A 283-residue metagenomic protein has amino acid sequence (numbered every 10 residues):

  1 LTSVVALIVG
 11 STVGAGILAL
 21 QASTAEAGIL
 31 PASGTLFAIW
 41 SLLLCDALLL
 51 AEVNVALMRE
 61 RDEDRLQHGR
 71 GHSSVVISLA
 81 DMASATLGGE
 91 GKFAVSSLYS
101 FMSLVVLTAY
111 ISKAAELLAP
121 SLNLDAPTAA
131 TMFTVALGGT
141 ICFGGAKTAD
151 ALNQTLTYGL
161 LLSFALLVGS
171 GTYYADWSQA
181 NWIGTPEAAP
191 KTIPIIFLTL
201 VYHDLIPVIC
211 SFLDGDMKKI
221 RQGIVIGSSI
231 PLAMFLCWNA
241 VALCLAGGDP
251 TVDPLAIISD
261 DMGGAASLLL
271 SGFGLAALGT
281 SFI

Functional and structural regions predicted by a protein language model:
L1-A27, L43-L48, R59-Q67, S74-V76: Membrane-interface "cap" regions at the ends of multi-pass membrane proteins
L1-I8, L87-M102, I183-P194, D261-G279: Select transmembrane alpha-helical segments in multipass membrane proteins
T2-A19, V106, T134, L198-Y202 (+1 more regions): The first (N-terminal) embedded transmembrane alpha-helix
E26-L30, V55-E63, S73, T86-E90 (+1 more regions): Juxtamembrane helix-boundary/capping and inter-helix hinge elements in multi-pass membrane proteins
T35, L42-A47, I230-W238: Alpha-helical transmembrane segments of multipass membrane proteins
L44-E60, H72-L124, L270-I283: Hydrophobic transmembrane alpha-helices that form the core helical bundles of multi-pass secondary transporters
G69-G89, P231-G279: TM-loop-TM module centered on a large, flexible mid-protein loop between adjacent transmembrane helices in multi-pass
L124-I257: Helix-loop-helix junctions that connect adjacent transmembrane segments in multi-pass membrane transporters
